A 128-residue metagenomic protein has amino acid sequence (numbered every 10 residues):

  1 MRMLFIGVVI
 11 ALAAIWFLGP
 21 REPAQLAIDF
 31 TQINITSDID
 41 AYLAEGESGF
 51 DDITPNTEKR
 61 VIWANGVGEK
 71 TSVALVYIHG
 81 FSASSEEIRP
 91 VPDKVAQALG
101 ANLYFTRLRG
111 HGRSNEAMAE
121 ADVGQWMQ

Functional and structural regions predicted by a protein language model:
M1-D38: N-terminal membrane-anchoring alpha-helices
L26-K70: N-terminal cap/lid segment of alpha/beta-hydrolase-fold proteins
T54-H111: Short, surface-exposed "cap/lid" segments of acyl-processing enzymes
R113-Q128: Catalytic nucleophile-loop/oxyanion-hole region of alpha/beta-hydrolase and closely related hydrolase-like folds
